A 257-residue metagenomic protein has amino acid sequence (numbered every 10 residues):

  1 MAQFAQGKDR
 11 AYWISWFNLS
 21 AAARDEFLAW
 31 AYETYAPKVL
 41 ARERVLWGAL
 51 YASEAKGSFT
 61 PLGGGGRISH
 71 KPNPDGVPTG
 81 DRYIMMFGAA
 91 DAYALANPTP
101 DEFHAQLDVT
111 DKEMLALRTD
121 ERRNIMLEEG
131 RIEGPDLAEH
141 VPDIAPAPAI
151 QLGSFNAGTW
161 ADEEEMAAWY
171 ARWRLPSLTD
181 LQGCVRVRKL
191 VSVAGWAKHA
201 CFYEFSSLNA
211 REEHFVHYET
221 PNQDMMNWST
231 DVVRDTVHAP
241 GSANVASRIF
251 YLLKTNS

Functional and structural regions predicted by a protein language model:
M1-S257: Macromolecular interaction modules
